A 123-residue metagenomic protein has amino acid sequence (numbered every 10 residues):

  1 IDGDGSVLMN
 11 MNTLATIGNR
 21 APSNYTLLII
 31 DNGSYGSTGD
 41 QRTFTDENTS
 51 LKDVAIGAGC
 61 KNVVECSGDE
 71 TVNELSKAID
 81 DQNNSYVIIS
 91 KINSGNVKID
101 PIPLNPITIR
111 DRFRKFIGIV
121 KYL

Functional and structural regions predicted by a protein language model:
I1-D31: Thiamine diphosphate
V7-L8, N32-S37, G95-N96: Short gly/pro/ser/thr-enriched loop/turn and capping motifs at secondary-structure boundaries
T13, T38-R42, K98-P103: Short acidic, glycine/serine/threonine-rich loops at helix termini
A15-N19, F44, D80-D81, L104-I107: Short, solvent-exposed amphipathic alpha-helical segments in soluble enzyme and RNA/protein-processing domains
N19-S37, L51-G59: A glycine-rich helix N-cap at a beta->alpha junction
L27, V63-E65, V87: Conserved beta-strand scaffold positions in the cores of enzyme catalytic domains, especially in NTP/NDP-utilizing
R42-A78: Conserved thiamine diphosphate
D81-L123: Glycine/aspartate-rich loop-and-adjacent alpha/beta segment that forms the canonical ThDP
